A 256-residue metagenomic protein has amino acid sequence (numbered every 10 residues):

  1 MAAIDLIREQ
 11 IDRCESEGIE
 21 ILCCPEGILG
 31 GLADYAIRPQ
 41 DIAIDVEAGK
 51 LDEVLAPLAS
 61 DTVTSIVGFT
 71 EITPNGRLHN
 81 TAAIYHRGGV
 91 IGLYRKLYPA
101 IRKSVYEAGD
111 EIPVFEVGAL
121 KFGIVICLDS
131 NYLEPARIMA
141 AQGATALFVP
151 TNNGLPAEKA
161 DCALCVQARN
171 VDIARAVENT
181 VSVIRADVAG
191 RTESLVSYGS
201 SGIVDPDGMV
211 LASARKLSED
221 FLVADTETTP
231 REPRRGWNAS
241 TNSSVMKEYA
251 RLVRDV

Functional and structural regions predicted by a protein language model:
A2-I11, S130-R137: Short, acidic/polar
A3, A59-S60, A108-G109, D255: Eukaryotic scaffold repeat domains enriched in small/polar residues
I4-R87, G154-A174, E178-N179: Cys-nucleophile CN-hydrolase/nitrilase-fold catalytic domain and related Cys-dependent amidase chemistry that acts on
E47-T64, N131-E219: CN hydrolase (nitrilase-like) catalytic-core segments centered on the catalytic cysteine and neighboring Lys/Glu
V67-F69, N80-I84, P113, S201-I203 (+1 more regions): Short beta-strand scaffold segments in enzyme catalytic cores
T73-T151, L155-N170, E227, R234-N242: Active-site catalytic loop in hydrolytic enzyme cores
S213-R231: A hydrophobic, small-residue-rich beta->alpha segment in the mid-to-C-terminal subdomain of diverse proteins
G236-V256: C-terminal/domain-edge helix-coil "capping" segments
